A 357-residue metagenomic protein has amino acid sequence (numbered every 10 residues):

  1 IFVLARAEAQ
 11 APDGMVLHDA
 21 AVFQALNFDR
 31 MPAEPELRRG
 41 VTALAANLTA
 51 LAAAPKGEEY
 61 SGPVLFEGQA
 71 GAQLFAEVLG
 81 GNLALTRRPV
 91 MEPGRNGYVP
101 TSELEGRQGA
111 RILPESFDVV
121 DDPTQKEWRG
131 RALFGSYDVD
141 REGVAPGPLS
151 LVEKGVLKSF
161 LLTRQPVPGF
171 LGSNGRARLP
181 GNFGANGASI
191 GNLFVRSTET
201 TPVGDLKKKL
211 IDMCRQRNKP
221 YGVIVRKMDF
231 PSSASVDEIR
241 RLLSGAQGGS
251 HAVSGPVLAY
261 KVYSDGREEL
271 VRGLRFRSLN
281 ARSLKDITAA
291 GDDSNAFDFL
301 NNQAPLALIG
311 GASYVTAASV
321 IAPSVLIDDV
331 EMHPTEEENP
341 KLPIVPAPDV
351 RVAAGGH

Functional and structural regions predicted by a protein language model:
I1-H357: N-terminal small-residue-enriched
